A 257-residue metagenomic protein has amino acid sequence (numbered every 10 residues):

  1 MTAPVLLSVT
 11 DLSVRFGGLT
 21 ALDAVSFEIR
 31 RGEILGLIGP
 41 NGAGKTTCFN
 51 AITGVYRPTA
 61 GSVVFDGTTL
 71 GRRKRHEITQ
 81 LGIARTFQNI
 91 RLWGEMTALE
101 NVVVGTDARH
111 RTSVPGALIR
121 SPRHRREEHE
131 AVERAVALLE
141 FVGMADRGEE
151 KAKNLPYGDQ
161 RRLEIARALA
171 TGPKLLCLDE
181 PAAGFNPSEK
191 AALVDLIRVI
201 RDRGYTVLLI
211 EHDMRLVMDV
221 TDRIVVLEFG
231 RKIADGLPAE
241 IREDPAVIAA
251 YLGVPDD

Functional and structural regions predicted by a protein language model:
T2-D257: Glycine-rich phosphate-binding loops of nucleotide-dependent enzymes
